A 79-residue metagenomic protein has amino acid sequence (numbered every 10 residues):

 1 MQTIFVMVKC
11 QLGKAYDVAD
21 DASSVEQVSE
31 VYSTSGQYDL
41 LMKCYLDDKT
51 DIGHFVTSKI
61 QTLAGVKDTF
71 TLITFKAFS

Functional and structural regions predicted by a protein language model:
M1-S79: A compositional/biophysical signature of low hydrophobicity enriched in polar/charged and small residues
